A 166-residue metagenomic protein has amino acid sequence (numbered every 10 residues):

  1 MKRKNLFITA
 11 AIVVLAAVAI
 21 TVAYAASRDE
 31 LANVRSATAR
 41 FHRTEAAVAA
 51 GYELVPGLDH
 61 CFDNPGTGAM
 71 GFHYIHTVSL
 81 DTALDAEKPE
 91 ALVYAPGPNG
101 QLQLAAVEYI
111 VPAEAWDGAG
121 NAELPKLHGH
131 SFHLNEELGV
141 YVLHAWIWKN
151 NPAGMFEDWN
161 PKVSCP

Functional and structural regions predicted by a protein language model:
M1-N5: Positively charged n-region of N-terminal signal peptides that target proteins for export
L6-A16: Sec-dependent N-terminal signal peptides
L15-Y24: Hydrophobic alpha-helical membrane-insertion segments, chiefly the h-region of N-terminal signal peptides
A26-P166: Primary mode marks residue(s) on the alpha4-beta5-alpha5 output face of response regulator receiver
